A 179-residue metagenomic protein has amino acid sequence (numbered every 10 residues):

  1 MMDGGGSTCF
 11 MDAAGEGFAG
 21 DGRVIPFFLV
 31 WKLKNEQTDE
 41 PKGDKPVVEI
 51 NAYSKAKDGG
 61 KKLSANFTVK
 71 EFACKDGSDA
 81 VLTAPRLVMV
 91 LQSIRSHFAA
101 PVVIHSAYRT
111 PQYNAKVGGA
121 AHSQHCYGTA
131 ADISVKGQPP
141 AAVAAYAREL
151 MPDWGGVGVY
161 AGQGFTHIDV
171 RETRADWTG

Functional and structural regions predicted by a protein language model:
M1-M2, A99-Y108, W154-Y160: Surface-exposed patches in mature extracellular/periplasmic domains of secreted proteins
M1-Q37: Active-site catalytic microenvironments in core metabolic enzymes, especially phosphate/sugar-handling
G4-G6, A14, S106-Y108, V135-G137 (+1 more regions): A mature extracytoplasmic/lumenal domain signature
T8-D12, Y113-K116, A141-V143, W177: Extracytoplasmic/secreted cell-surface and envelope-processing proteins
G17-G20, A115-C126: Short glycine-biased active-site loop of nucleotidyltransferases that positions the nucleotide triphosphate and helps
Q37-R95, Q163, R171-G179: Extracytoplasmic cell-surface/polysaccharide-interacting catalytic and binding patches
D39-D44, A120-G179: Catalytic cores and adjacent binding grooves of peptidoglycan-active enzymes
V88-G118: Extended, low-complexity, intrinsically disordered C-terminal regulatory tails of eukaryotic serine/threonine kinases
